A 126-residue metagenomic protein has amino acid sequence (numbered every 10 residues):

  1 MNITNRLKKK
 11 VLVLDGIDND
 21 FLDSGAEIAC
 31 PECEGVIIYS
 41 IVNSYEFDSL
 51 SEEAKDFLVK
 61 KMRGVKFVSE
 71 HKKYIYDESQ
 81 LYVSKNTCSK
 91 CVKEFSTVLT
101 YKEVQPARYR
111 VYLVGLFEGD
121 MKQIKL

Functional and structural regions predicted by a protein language model:
M1-S24: N-terminal alpha-helical interaction blocks
G16-E27, Y76-Y82: Short, flexible, mixed-charge glycine/proline-rich loop motifs that serve as phosphate/nucleic-acid-contacting
I28-C33, C88-C91: Short cysteine-rich clusters marking metal-coordination/redox-active sites
I37-S40, E94-V98: Short, non-ligating residues that shape and space the ligands of small metal-coordination modules and catalytic
Y45-D56, E103-L116: Short cysteine/histidine-rich metal-coordination sites, predominantly Zn2+-binding motifs
Y45-E78: Mixed-charge, low-complexity intrinsically disordered segments
L50-V59, V83-K93: Cysteine-rich micro-motifs
M121-L126: Short acidic DE-rich linear segments
